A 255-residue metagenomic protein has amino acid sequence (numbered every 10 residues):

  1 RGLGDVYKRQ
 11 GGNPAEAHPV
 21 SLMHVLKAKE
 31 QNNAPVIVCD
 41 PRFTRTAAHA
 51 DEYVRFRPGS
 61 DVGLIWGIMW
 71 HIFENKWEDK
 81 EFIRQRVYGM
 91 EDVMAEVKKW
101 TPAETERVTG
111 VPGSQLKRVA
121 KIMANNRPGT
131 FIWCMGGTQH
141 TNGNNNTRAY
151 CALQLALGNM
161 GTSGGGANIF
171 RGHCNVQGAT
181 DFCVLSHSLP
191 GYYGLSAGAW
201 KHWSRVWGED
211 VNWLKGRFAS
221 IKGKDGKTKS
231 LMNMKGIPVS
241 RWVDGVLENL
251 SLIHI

Functional and structural regions predicted by a protein language model:
R1, D5, R9-N175, A179-L185 (+2 more regions): Cofactor-pocket helix-loop regions in the catalytic cores of large enzyme subunits
S188: Active-site/ligand-binding loops adjacent to catalytic centers
G191: Glycine-rich phosphate/cofactor-binding loops in nucleotide/flavin-utilizing enzymes
